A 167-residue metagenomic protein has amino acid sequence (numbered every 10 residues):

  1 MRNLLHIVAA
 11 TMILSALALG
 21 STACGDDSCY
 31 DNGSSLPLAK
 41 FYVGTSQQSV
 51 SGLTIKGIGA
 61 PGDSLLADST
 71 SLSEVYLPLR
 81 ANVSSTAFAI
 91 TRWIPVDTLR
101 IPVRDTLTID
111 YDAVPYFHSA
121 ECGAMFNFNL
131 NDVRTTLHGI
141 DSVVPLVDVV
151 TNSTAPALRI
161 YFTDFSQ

Functional and structural regions predicted by a protein language model:
M1-T22: Sec-dependent bacterial lipoprotein signal peptides
V8-A10, A18, T70-L72, T136-G139 (+1 more regions): Generic detector of solvent-exposed, compositionally biased contiguous segments
A10-S15, S46, L66-D68, R100 (+1 more regions): Residue-level signal for the start and early helices of compact helical domains
A18-Y76: Long, hydrophobic N-terminal alpha-helical segment
C24-D31, P78-Q167: Extracytoplasmic cysteine-anchoring/structural motifs
